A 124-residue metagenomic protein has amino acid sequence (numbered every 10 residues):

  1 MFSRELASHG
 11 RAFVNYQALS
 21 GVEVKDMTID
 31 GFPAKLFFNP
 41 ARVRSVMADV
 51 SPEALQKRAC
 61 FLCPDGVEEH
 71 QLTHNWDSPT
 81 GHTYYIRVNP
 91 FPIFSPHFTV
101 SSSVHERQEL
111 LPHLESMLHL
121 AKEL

Functional and structural regions predicted by a protein language model:
M1-S116, L120-K122: Active-site microenvironments that recognize anionic phosphate/pyrophosphate groups
